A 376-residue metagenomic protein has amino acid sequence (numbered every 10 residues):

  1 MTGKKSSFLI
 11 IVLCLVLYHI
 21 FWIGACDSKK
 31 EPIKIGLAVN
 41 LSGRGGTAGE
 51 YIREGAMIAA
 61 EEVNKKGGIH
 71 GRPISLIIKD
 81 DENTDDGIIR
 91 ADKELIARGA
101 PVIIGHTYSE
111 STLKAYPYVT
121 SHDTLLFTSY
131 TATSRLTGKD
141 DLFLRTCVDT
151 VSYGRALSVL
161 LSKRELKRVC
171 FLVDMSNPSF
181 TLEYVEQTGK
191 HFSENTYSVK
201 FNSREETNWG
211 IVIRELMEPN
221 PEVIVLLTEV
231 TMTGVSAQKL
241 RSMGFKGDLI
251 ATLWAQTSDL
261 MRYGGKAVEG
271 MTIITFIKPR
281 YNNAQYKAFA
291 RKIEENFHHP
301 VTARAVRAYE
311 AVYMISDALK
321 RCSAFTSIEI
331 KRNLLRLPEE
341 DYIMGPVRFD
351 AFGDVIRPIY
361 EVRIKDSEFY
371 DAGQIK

Functional and structural regions predicted by a protein language model:
S28, T47-I52, I69-R135, S203-W209 (+1 more regions): Beta-alpha junction/loop-to-helix N-cap segments that form part of ligand/metal-binding clefts
G36-M57, K79-D85, S176-S179, K278-P279 (+1 more regions): Extracytoplasmic "Venus flytrap"
L41, F143-R204, V223, I315: An alpha-beta-alpha
I88, T146-V169, T207-G210, T233-G234 (+3 more regions): Hydrophobic alpha-helical segments within soluble ligand-binding/sensing domains
L95-T107, F127-S129, R168-V173, N220-V230 (+3 more regions): Periplasmic-binding protein-like
V119, T181-I274: Extracellular/periplasmic bilobed ligand-binding domains
F192-S193, A237-Y309, K320, F325 (+1 more regions): Extracellular/periplasmic periplasmic-binding protein-like sensory domains
I293-A305, S316-F369: Segments of small-molecule ligand-sensing domains
